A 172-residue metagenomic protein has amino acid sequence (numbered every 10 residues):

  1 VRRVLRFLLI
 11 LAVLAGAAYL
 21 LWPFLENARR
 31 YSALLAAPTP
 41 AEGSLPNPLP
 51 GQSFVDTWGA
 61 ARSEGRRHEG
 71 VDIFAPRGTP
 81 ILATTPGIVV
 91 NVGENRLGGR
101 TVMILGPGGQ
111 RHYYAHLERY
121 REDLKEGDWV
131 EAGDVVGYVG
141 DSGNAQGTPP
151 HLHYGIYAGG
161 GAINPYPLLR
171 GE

Functional and structural regions predicted by a protein language model:
V1-R3: N-terminal Lys/Arg-rich, disordered targeting/topogenic segments
R6-W22: Hydrophobic membrane-insertion alpha-helices, especially the h-region of bacterial N-terminal signal peptides
A18-R100, E131-A132, D141, I163-Y166: Surface-exposed, glycine-biased beta-strand/turn segments
F74, L105-P107, Y157: A generic structural motif
T79, G108-R111, G161: Short acidic/polar mixed-charge low-complexity motifs
T84-K125, T148-H153: Zn2+-dependent peptidoglycan hydrolase active-site motif and core
V102-M103, D128-E172: Conserved, short, structured surface segments that act as functional micro-motifs
